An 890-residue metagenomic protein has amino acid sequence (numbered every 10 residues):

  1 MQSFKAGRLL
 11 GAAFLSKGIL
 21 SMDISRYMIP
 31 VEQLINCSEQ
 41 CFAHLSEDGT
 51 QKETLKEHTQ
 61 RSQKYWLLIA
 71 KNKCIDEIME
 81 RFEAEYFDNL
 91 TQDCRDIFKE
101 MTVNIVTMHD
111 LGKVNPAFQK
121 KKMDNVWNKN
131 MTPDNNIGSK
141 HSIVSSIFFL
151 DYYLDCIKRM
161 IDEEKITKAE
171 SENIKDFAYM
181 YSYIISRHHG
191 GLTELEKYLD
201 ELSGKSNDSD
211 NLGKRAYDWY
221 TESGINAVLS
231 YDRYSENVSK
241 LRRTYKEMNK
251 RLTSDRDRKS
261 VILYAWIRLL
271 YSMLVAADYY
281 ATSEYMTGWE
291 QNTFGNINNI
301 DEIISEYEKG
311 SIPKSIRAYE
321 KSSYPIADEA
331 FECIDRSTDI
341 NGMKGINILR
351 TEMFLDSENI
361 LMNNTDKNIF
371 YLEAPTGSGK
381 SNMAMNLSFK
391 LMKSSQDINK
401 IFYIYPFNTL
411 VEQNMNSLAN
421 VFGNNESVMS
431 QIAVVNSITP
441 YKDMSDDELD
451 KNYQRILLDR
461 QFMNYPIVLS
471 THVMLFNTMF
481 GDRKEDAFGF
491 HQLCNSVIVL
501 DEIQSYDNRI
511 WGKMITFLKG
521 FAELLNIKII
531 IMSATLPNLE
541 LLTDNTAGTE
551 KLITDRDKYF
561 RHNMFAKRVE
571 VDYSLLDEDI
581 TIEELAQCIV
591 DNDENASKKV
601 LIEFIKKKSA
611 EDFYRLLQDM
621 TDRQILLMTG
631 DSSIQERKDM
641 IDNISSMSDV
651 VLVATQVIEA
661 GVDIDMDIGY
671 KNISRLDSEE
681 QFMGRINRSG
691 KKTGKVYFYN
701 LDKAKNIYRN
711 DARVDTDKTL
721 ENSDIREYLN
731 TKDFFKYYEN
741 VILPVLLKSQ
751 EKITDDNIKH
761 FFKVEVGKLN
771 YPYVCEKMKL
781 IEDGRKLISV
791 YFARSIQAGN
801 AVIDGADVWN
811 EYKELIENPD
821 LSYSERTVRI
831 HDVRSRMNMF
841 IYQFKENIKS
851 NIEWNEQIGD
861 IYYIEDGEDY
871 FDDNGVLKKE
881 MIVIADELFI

Functional and structural regions predicted by a protein language model:
M22-C37, E164-T338: N-terminal accessory nucleic-acid engagement/regulatory domains that precede and modulate ATP-driven motor cores
D366-L387: Walker A/P-loop
N399-V421, T439: Conserved Walker A/P-loop ATP-binding site and its immediately adjacent core in helicase/helicase-like ATPase domains
V434-M444, I605-K608, I625-K638, T655-E659: Conserved helicase motor
E448-P466, D544-G548, Y559-R568, D572-L575 (+1 more regions): Conserved motor-coupling elements within RecA-like helicase/translocase cores
F488-H491, N495, Q504-R561: Post-DEXD/H (motif II) to motif III coupling segment of the RecA-like Helicase ATP-binding lobe
A522, Q587-D591, N595-K598, E603 (+7 more regions): C-terminal helicase lobe and adjacent C-terminal extensions/tails of nucleic-acid helicase motors
L536-N592: Interdomain hinge/linker at the junction between the two RecA-like core domains of SF2 helicases
